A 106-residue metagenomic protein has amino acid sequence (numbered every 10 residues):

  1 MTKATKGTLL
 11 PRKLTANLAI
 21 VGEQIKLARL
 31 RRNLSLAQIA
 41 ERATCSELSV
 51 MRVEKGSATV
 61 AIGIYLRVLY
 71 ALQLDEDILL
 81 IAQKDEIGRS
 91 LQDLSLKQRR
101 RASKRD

Functional and structural regions predicted by a protein language model:
G7-R31, I81: A short, Lys/Arg-rich alpha-helix, primarily the initiator
I25, L36, Y65: Helix-turn-helix DNA-binding elements, focusing on the entry/boundary residues of the two helices that contact DNA
R29, A40, L69: The alpha-helix within a helix-turn-helix
N33-M51: Short alpha-helical DNA-recognition segment
S57-L69: Short, basic-rich loop-to-helix N-cap that marks the start of a DNA-contacting helix
L79-D106: Short, charged recognition helix plus adjacent turn of helix-turn-helix-like nucleic-acid-binding domains
